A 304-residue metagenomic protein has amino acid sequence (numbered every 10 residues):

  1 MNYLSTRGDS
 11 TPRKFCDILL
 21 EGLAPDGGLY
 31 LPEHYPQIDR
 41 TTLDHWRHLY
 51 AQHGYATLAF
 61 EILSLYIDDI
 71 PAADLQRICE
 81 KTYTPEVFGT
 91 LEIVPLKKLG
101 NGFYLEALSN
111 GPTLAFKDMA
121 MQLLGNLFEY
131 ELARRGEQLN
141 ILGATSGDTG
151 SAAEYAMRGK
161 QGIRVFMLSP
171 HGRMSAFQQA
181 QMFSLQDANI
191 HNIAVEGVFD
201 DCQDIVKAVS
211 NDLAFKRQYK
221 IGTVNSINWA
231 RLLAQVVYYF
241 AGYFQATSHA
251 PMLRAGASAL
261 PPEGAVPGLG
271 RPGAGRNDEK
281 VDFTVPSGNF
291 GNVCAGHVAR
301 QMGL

Functional and structural regions predicted by a protein language model:
M1-A259, P267, R276-L304: PLP-dependent amino-acid enzyme catalytic core
